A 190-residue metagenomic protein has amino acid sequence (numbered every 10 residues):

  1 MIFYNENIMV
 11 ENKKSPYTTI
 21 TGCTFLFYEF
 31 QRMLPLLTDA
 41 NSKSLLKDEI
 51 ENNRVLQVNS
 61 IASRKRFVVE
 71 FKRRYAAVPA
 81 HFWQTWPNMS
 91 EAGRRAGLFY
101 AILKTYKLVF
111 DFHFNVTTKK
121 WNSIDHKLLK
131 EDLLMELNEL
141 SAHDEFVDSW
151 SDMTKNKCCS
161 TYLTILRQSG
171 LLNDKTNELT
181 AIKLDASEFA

Functional and structural regions predicted by a protein language model:
I2-A96: Eukaryotic partner-binding/assembly regions in large regulatory complexes
C23, L103, D152: Conserved phosphate/pyrophosphate-binding and hydrolysis machinery centered on Walker-type P-loop NTPases, extending
R74-A77, F112-N115, K119, E139-H143 (+2 more regions): Amphipathic alpha-helical interaction surfaces
A80-W83, W121-H126, D144-V147: Short, solvent-exposed secondary-structure capping/transition elements
G97-Y100, K104-K127: Positively charged, polyanion-binding regions of nucleic-acid-associated proteins
L129-E145: DNA-recognition alpha helix
D148-A190: Accessory, usually C-terminal, subdomains that scaffold auxiliary metal cofactors
